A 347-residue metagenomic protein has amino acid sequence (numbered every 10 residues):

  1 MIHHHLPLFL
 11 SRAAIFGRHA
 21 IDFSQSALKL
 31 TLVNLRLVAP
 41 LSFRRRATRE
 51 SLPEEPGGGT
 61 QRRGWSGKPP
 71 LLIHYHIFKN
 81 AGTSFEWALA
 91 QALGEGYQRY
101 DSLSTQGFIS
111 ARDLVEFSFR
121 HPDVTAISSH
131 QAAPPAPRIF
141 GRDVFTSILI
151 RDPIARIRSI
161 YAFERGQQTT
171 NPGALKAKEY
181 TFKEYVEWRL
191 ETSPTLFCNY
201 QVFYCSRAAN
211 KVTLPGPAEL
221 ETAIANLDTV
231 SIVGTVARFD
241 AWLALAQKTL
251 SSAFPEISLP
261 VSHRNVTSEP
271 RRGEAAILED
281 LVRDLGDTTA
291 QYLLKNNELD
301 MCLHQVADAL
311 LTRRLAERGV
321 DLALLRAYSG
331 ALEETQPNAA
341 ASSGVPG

Functional and structural regions predicted by a protein language model:
M1-K68, R326-G347: Membrane-proximal basic amphipathic "stem/tether" segments
V33, P40, L71-L103, F108-A111: N-terminal pre-catalytic "stem/leader" segment of glycosyltransferase-like enzymes
G59-T60, Q106-L149, A155-S262, E279-D280: PAPS-dependent sulfotransferase catalytic domain
W65-L72, R142-D143: A short, charged/proline- and glycine-enriched loop that marks the coil->beta-strand transition at the N-terminal
L72-I77, F145, V230-R238, T288-K295: Conserved aromatic-histidine-acidic binding/catalytic patches
A81, D152, D300: Short, conserved catalytic/metal-binding motifs centered on acidic residues
E86, A90, S231, L243-Q247 (+1 more regions): Non-transmembrane alpha-helical segments in soluble domains of secreted/periplasmic/extracellular proteins
S128-A133, I257-L324, Y328: PAPS-dependent sulfotransferase catalytic core
